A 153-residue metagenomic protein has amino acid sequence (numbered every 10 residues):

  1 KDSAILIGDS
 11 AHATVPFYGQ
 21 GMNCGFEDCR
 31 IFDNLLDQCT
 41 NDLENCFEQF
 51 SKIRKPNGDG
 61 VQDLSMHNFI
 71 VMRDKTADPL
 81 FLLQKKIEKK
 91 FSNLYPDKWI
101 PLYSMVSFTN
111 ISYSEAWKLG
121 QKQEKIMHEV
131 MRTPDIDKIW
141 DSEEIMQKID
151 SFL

Functional and structural regions predicted by a protein language model:
K1-D42: FAD/FMN-dependent oxidoreductases across multiple families
N34-L153: C-terminal helical "tail/cap" subdomain of flavin- and related membrane-associated enzymes
